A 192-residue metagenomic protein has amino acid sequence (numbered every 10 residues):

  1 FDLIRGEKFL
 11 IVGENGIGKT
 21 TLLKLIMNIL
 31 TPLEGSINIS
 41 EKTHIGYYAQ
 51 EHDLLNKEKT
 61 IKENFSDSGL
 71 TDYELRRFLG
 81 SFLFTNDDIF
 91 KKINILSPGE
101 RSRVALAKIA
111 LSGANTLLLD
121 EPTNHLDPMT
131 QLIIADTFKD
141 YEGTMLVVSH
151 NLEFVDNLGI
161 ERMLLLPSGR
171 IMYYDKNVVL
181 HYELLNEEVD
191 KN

Functional and structural regions predicted by a protein language model:
F1-N192: ABC ATP-binding cassette signature C-motif
